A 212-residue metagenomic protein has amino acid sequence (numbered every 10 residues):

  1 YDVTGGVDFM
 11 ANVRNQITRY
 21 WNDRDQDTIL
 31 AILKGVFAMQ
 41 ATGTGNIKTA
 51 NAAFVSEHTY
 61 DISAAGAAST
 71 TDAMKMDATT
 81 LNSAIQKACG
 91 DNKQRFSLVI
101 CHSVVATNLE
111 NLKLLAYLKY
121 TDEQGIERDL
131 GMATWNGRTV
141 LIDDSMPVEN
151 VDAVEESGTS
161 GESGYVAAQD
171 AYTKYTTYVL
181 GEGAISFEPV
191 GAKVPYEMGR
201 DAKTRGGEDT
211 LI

Functional and structural regions predicted by a protein language model:
Y1-F9, I85-N108: Structured, hydrophobic secondary-structure cores that serve as assembly/anchoring elements
D2-K87: Alpha-helical scaffold segments that mediate packing/assembly in large oligomeric complexes
A11, N15, Q94-R95, R205-D209: Residues at beta-strand starts and edge strands
N22, C89-G90, E110-L114: Signal for well-folded cores of large energy- and translation-related assemblies
N51-S83, V104-A106, E110-I212: Sequence/fold signature of self-assembling virion shell proteins
